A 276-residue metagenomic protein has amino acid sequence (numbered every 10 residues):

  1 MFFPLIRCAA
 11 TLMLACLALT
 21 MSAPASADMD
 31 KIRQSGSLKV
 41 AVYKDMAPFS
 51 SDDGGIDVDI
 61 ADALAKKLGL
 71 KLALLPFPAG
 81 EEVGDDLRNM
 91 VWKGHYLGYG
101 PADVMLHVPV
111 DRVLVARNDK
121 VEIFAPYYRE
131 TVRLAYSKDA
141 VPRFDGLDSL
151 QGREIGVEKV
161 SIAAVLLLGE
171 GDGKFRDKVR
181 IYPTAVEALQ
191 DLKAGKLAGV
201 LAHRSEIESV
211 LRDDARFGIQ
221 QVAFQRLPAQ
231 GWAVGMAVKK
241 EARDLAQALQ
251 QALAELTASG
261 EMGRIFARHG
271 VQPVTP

Functional and structural regions predicted by a protein language model:
A18-A23: N-terminal signal peptide c-region/cleavage motif recognized by signal peptidases
D30-D103: Extracytoplasmic small-molecule ligand-binding "clamshell" domains of the periplasmic binding protein/Venus flytrap
S37-K44, D145-A163: Short loop->beta-strand "edge-of-pocket" segments that line small-molecule binding or catalytic clefts across diverse
Y43, Y128-R133, R204, R212-L253 (+1 more regions): Periplasmic-binding protein-like
V58-K67, K138-V141, D148, R153-E154 (+2 more regions): Extended ligand-binding regions for polar small-molecule ligands
D62, K66-K71, L75-P76, A125-Y128 (+4 more regions): Ligand-binding cleft/hinge of the Venus flytrap
L75-D148: Acidic, polar ligand-binding/catalytic clefts
V104-R117, L166-E170, K193-A194, A198-Q230: A ligand-binding cleft/hinge motif common to bilobed small-molecule-binding domains
